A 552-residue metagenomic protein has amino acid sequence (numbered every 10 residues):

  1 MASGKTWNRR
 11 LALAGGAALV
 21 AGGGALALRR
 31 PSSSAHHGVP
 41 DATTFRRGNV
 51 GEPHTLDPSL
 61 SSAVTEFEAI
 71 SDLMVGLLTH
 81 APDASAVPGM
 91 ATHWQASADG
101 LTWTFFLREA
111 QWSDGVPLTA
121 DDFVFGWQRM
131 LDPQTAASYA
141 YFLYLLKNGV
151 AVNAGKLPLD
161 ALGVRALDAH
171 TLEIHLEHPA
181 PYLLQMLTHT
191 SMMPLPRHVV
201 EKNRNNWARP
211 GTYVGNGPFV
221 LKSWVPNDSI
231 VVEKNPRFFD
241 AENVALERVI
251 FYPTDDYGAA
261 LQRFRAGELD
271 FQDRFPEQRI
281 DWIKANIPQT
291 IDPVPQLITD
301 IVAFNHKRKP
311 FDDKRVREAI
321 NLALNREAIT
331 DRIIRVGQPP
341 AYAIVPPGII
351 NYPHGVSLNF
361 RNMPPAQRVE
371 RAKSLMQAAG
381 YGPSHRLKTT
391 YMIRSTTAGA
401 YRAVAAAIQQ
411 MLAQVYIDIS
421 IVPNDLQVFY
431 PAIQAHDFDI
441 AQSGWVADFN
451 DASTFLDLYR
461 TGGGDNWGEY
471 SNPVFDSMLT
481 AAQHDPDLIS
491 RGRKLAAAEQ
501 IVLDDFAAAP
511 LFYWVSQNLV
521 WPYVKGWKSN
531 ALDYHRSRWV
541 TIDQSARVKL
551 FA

Functional and structural regions predicted by a protein language model:
G48-A98, Q128, T212-N216: N-terminal lobe/hinge region of extracytoplasmic solute-binding protein
A81, G155-A161, R165, A169-H170 (+6 more regions): Gly/Pro-rich hinge or "lid" segments in bacterial periplasmic/extracellular proteins
T92-A140, E173, R263, P310-D312: Aromatic- and charge-enriched surface segment that lines or borders ligand/interaction sites
V164-R165, T330-D331, P365-A366, D418-F429 (+3 more regions): Extracytoplasmic/peripheral linker and loop segments enriched in polar/acidic and small residues with frequent Thr/Pro
K222-E233, I250-R308, D331-R332: Extracellular/periplasmic solute-recognition and catalytic clefts
P226, K373-A447, L488, S516: Ligand/substrate-recognition segments at binding pockets and active sites
P340-A379, T396-A403: Structural transition elements
W521-A552: Long beta-strand-rich cores associated with HINT superfamily self-processing modules
